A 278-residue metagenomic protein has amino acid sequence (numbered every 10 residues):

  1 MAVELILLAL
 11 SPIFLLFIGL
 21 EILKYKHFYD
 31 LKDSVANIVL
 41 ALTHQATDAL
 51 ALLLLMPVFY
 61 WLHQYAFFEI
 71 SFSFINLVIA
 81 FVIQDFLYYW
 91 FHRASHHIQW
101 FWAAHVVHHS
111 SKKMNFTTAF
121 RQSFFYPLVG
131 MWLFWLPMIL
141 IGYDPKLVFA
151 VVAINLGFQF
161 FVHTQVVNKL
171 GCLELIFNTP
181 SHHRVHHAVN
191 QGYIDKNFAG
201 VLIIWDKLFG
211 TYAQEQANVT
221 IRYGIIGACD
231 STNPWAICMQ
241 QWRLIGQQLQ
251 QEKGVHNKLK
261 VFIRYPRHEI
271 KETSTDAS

Functional and structural regions predicted by a protein language model:
M1-F14: Hydrophobic transmembrane alpha-helical segments in integral membrane proteins
P12-I22, F81-F86: Central hydrophobic cores of alpha-helical transmembrane segments in multi-pass inner-membrane proteins across all
L15, H44-V58, T232: Alpha-helical membrane-anchoring segments
I18-A36: Membrane-interface helix-loop junction between the first two transmembrane segments
V35, V39, T43, F177-S181 (+6 more regions): Membrane-interacting alpha-helical segments
T43-A51, I70-R222: Membrane-embedded catalytic scaffold of the fatty acid hydroxylase/desaturase
Y60-E69: Membrane-interface helix termini and inter-helical loops of multi-pass transporters
V219-S278: Cytosolic-facing loops and C-terminal tails of multi-pass membrane proteins
